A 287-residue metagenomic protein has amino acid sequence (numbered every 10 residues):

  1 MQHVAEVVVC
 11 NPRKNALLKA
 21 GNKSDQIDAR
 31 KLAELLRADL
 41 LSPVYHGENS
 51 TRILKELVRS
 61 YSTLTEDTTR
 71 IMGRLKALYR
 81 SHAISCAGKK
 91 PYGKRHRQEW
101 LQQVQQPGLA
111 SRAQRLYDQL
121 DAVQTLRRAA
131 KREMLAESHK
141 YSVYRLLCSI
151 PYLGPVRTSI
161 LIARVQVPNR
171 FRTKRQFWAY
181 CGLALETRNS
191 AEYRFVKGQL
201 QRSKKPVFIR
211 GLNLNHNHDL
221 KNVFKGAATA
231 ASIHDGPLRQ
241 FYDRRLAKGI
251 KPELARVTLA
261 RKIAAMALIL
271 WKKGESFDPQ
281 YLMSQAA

Functional and structural regions predicted by a protein language model:
M1-Q105, I233, L254: Phosphate- and other anionic-substrate recognition elements at nucleic-acid/protein interfaces
L36, V58, A113, L161 (+3 more regions): Short alpha-helical scaffolding segments that buttress acidic/His motifs in well-ordered protein cores
S62, T69, D121-R128, R261: Generic structural signal for well-ordered, non-transmembrane alpha-helical segments in soluble/cytosolic regions
T68, L75, Y79-H82, C86 (+4 more regions): Leucine-rich amphipathic alpha-helices with coiled-coil/heptad-repeat character
Q102-V156, V165, S232-D235: Helix-hairpin-helix/helix-loop-helix acidic hairpins
L146-S149, P155, S159-K248, P252: Phosphate-backbone recognition surface of nucleic-acid-processing proteins
A230-A287: Acidic, carboxylate-rich catalytic segments that either coordinate divalent cations
